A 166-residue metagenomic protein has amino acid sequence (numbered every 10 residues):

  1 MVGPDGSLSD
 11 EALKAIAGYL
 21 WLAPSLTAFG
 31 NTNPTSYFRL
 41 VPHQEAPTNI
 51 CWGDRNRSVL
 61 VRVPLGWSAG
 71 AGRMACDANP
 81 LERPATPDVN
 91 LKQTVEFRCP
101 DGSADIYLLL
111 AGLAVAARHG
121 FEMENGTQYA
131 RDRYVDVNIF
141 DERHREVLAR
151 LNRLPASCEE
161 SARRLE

Functional and structural regions predicted by a protein language model:
V2-E166: C-terminal accessory/tail domains of diverse enzymes
